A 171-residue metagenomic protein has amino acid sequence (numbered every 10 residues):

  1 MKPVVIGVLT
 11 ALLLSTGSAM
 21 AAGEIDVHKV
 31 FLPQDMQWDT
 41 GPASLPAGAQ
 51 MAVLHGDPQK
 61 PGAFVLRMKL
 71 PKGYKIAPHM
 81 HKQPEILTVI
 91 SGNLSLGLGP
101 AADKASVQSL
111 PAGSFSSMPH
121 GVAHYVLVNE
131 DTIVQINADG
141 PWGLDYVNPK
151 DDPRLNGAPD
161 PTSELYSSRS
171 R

Functional and structural regions predicted by a protein language model:
M1-V4: Positively charged n-region of N-terminal signal peptides that target proteins for export
G7-T16: Bacterial N-terminal signal peptides
M20-F64, P149-R171: A short, N-terminal "cap"/entry segment at the start of jelly-roll beta-barrel domains of the cupin/DSBH fold
L45, P58-A63, A77-T88: His-enriched metal-coordination microenvironments in redox/metal-binding proteins
L54, E130-Y146: A short hydrophobic beta-strand segment most commonly corresponding to one strand of the jelly-roll/cupin
D57-Q59, L94, P100-G121: Short acidic-glycine-tyrosine-enriched beta hairpin
P71, S109-E130, D139: Conserved metal-binding segment of the jelly-roll/cupin
P71-Y74, H81-A101: Glycine- and acidic-residue-biased ligand/ion/polar-headgroup-sensing regions
